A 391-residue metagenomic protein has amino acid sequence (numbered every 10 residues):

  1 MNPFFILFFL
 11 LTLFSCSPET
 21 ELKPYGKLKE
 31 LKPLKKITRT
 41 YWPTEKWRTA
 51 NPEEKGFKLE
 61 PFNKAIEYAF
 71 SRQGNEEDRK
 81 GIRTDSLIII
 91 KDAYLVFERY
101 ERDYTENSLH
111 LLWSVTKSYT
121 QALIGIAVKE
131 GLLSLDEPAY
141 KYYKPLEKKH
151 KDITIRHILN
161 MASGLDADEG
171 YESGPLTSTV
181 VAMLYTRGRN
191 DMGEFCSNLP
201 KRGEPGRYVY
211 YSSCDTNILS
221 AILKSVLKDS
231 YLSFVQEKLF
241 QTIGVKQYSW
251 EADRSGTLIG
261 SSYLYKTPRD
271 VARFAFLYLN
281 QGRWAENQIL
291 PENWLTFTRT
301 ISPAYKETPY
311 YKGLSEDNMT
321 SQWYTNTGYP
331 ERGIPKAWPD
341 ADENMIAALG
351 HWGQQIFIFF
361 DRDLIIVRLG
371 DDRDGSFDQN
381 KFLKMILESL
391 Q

Functional and structural regions predicted by a protein language model:
F4-L13: Sec-dependent N-terminal signal peptides
C16-T105, V128-L133, N160, N190 (+2 more regions): N-terminal leader/targeting segments and the immediately adjacent pre-domain N-terminus
P18-K23, M345-Q391: Structured C-terminal helix/loop/strand segments within mature extracytoplasmic catalytic/sensor domains
A93, H110-D136, I158, L219-L223 (+1 more regions): Active-site SXXK
Y94-F97, G174-E204, D229-Y248: Short, charged, amphipathic alpha-helices and their helix-cap/turn boundaries
K129-D168, N198, V226-K266: Active-site helix/loop module of the DD-peptidase/beta-lactamase fold, centered on the serine-lysine SxxK catalytic
D215-I222, S262-R283, Q354-L369: Active-site-proximal alpha-helical segments within enzyme catalytic domains
K246-Q247, T300-I365: Active-site Gly/Thr loop motif
